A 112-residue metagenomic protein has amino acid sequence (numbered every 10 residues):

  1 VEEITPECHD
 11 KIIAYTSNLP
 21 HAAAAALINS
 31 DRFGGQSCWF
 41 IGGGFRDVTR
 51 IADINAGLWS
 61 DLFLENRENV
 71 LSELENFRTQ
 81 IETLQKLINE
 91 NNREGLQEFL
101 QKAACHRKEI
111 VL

Functional and structural regions predicted by a protein language model:
V1-N18, G35-C38, I54: Conserved Rossmann-fold dehydrogenase catalytic segment
P6-A14, A22, I28, S60 (+1 more regions): Active-site segments that bind and position negatively charged phosphate/pyrophosphate groups
Y15-I41, F63-L64: Flexible helical/loop "lid" subdomain adjacent to adenine-nucleotide binding pockets
Q36-H106: Interdomain hinge/lid region at the active-site interface of Rossmann-like NAD(P)-dependent oxidoreductases
E109-L112: Amphipathic alpha-helical coiled-coil segments
